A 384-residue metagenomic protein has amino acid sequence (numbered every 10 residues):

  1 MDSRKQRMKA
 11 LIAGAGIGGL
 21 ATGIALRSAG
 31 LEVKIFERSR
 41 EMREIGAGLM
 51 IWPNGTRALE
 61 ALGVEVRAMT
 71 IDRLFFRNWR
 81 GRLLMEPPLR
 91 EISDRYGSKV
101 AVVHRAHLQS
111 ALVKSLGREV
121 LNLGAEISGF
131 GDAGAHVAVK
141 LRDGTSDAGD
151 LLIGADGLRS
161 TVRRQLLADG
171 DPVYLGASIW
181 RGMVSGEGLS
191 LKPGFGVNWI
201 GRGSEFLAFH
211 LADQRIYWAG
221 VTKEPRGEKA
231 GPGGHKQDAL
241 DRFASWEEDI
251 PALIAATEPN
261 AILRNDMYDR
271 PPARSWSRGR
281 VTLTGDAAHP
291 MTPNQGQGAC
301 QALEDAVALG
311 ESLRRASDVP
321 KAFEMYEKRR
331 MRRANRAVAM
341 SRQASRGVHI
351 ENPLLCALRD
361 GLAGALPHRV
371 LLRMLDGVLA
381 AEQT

Functional and structural regions predicted by a protein language model:
D2-A10, R27, W52-M183, P225-R242 (+1 more regions): Conserved N-terminal helical subregion
D2-M8, A68, G81, A252 (+2 more regions): C-terminal helical "tail/cap" subdomain of flavin- and related membrane-associated enzymes
K9, E32, R215: Residues at the starts of beta-strands that form the adenosine-phosphate
I12-R40, I153-G154, A208, P259-N352: Conserved mid-domain beta->alpha element of the FAD-binding
R40-A58: Conserved N-terminal glycine-rich FAD pyrophosphate-binding loop of Rossmann-like flavoproteins
D132-A133, F209-D213: Short beta-strand micro-motifs enriched in acidic
A177-F209: Flavin-dependent oxidoreductases
P193, R202-S204, L211-Q214, V221-Q295 (+1 more regions): FAD/FMN-dependent oxidoreductases across multiple families
